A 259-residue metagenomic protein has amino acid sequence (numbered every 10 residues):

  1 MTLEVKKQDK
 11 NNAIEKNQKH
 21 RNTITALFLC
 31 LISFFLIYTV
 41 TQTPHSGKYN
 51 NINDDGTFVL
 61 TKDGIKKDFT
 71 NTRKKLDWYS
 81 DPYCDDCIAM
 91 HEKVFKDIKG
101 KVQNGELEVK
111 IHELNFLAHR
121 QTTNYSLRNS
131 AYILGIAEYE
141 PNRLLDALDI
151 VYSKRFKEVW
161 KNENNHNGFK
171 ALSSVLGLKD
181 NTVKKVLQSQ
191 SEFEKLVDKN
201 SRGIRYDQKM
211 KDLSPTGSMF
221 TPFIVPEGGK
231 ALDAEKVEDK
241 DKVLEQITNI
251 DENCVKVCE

Functional and structural regions predicted by a protein language model:
T2-L29, S174-E259: C-terminal cap of thioredoxin/glutaredoxin-like
T25-Q42: Hydrophobic membrane-insertion alpha-helices, especially the h-region of bacterial N-terminal signal peptides
T43-T57: Ser/Thr/Pro/Gly-rich low-complexity linker/stalk segments immediately outside membranes or between
T57-R73: A short beta-strand-turn-helix
F69-K93: Local sequence-structure signature of Cys/Sec-based thiol-disulfide redox active-site neighborhoods
T70-N71, N104, P215-M219: Extracellular/periplasmic catalytic domains that process cell-envelope and extracellular macromolecules
S80-P82, H91, E113-N115, R128 (+3 more regions): A mature extracytoplasmic/lumenal domain signature
I88-G168: Structural alpha/beta surface segment adjacent to cysteine/selenocysteine redox centers across thiol/disulfide enzymes
